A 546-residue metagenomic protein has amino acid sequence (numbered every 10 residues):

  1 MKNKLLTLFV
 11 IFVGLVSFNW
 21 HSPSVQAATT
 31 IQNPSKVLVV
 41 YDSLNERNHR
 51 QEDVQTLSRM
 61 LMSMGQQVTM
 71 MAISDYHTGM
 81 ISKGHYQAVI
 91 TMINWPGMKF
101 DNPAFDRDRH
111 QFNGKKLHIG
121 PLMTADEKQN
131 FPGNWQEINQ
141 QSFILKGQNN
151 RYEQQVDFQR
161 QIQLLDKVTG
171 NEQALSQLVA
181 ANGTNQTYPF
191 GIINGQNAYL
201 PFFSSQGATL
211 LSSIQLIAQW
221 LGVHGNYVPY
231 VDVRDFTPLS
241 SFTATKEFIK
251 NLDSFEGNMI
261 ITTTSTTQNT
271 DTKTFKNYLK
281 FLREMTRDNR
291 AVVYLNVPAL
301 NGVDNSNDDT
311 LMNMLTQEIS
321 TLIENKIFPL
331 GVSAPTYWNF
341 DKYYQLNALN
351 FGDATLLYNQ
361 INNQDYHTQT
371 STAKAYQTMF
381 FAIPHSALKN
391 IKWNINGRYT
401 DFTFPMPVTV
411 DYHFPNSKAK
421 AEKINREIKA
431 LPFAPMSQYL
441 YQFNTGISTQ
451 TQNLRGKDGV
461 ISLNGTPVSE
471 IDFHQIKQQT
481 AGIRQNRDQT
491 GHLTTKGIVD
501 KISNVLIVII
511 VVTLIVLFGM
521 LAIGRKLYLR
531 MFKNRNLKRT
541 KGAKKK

Functional and structural regions predicted by a protein language model:
K2-N277, D341-Y343, H367-K546: Terminal accessory/targeting
L38-S43, L117-D126, E256-D353, Y358-Y376: Metal-dependent polysaccharide deacetylase catalytic core of the NodB/CE4 family, i.e., the active-site-bearing domain
